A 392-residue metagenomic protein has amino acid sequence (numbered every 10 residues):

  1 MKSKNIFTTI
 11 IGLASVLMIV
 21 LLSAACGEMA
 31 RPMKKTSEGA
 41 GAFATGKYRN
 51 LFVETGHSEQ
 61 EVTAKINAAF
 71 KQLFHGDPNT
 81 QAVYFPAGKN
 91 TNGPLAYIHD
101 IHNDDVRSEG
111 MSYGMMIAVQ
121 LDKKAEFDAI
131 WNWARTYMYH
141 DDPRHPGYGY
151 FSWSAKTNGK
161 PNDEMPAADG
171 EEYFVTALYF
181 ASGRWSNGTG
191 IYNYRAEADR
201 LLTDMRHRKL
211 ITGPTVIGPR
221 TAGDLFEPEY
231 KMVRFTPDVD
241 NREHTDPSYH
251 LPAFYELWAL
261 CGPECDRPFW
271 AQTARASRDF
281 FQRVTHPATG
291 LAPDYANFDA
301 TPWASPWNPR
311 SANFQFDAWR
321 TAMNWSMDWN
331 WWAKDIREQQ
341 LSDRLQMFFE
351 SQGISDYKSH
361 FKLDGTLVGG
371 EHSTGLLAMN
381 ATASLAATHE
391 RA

Functional and structural regions predicted by a protein language model:
K2-A14: Bacterial N-terminal signal peptides that target proteins for export
G12-S23: Bacterial N-terminal signal peptides
M33-A68, Q72, N79-A82, D104-S108 (+4 more regions): Extended ligand-binding clefts on enzyme/binding-domain cores
P78-V106: Asp/Glu-centered strand-loop micro-motifs enriched in Gly/Pro and often flanked by an aromatic residue
D104-M111, P161-S186: Aromatic-rich carbohydrate-recognition surfaces in CAZymes
S112-K124, A134: Alpha-helical support elements that line or immediately flank enzyme active sites and cofactor-binding pockets
K124-P166, Y357-H360: Helix-terminus loop motifs that line ligand-binding clefts
